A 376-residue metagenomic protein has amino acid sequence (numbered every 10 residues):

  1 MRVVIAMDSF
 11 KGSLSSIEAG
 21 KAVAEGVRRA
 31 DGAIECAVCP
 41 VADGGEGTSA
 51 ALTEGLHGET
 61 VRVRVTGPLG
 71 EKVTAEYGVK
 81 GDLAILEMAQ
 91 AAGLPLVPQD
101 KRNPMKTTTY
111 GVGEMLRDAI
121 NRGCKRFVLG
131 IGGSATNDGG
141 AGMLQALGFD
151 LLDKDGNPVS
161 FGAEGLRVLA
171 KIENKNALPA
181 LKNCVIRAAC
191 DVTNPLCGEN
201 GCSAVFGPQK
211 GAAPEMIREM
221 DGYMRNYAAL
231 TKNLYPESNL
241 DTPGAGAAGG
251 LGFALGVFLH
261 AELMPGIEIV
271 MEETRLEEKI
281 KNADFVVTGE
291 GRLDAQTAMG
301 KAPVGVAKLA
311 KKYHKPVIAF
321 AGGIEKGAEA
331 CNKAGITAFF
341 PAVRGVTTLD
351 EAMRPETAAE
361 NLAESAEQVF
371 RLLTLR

Functional and structural regions predicted by a protein language model:
M1-I131, A135-R376: N-terminal loops that bind phosphate or other acidic moieties and the adjacent beta-alpha structural core
